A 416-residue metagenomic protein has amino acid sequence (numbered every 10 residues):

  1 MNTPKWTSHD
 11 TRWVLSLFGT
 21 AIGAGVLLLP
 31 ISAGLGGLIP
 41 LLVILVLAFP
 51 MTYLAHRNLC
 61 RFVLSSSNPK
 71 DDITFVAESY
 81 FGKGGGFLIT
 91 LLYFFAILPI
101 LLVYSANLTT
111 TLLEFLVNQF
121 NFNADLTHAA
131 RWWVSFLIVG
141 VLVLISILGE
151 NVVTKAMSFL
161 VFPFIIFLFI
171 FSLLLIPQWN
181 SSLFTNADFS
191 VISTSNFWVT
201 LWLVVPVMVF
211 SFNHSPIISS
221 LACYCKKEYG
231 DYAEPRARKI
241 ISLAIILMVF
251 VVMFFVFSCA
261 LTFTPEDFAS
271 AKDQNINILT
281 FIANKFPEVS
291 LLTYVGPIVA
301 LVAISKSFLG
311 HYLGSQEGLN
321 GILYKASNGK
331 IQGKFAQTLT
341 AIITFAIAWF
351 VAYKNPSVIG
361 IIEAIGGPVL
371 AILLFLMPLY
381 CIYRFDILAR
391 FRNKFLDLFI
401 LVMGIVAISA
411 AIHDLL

Functional and structural regions predicted by a protein language model:
M1-I31, T52-R57, R61, L388-F391 (+1 more regions): Membrane-interface "cap" regions at the ends of multi-pass membrane proteins
S8-L27, I31, Y93-I97, S172-W179 (+3 more regions): Hydrophobic, membrane-embedded alpha-helices of multi-pass small-molecule transporters
P30-V63, G85: Extracellular loop-to-transmembrane helix junctions
V46-N58, L101, F164-L175, K239-E266 (+2 more regions): Selective recognition of specific alpha-helical transmembrane segments in multi-pass small-molecule
A55-V63, P69-N123, P297-I322: Hydrophobic transmembrane alpha-helices that form the core helical bundles of multi-pass secondary transporters
D71-K83, I246-A303: TM-loop-TM module centered on a large, flexible mid-protein loop between adjacent transmembrane helices in multi-pass
L101, V143-S146, F162-S190, M208-F212 (+3 more regions): Hydrophobic alpha-helical segments and their helix-loop junctions in multi-pass secondary transporters
L108, L112, W132-Q178, E363-M377 (+1 more regions): Membrane-interface loop-to-helix entry segments
